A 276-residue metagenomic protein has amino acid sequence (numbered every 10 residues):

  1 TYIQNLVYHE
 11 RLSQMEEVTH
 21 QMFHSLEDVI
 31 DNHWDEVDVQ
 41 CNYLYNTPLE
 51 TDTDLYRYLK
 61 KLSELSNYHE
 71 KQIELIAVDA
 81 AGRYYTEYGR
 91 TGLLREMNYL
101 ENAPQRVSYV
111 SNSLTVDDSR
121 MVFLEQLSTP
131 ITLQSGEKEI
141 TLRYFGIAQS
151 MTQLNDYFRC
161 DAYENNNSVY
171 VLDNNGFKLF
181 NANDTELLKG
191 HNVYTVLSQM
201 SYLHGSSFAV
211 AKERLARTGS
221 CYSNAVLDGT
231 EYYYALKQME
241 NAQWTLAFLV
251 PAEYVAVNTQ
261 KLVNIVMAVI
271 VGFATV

Functional and structural regions predicted by a protein language model:
T1-E50: Juxtamembrane extracytoplasmic/periplasmic/luminal helical "stalk" adjacent to the first N-terminal
T1-N5, H9, M267-V276: Extreme N-terminal signal-anchor transmembrane helix of membrane signaling/transducer proteins, especially in bacteria
V37, K71-A77, N167-Y170: Short, hydrophobic-rich beta-strand element in sensory/regulatory alpha-beta domains
D52-Y68, Y144-T195: Solvent-exposed, extracytoplasmic
D54-L59, T86-D118, T185-N224: Extracytoplasmic/periplasmic sensor domains and loops in membrane signaling proteins
Y68-H69, A80-D161, N165-S168: Extracytoplasmic/periplasmic ligand-binding sensor regions of membrane-associated signaling proteins
V78-R83, D173-F177: Short acidic/glycine-rich beta-turn/loop cap or linker motifs at sensory/regulatory domain boundaries that couple input
T195-I265: Extracellular/periplasmic juxtamembrane segments that couple receptor/chemosensory ectodomains to their
